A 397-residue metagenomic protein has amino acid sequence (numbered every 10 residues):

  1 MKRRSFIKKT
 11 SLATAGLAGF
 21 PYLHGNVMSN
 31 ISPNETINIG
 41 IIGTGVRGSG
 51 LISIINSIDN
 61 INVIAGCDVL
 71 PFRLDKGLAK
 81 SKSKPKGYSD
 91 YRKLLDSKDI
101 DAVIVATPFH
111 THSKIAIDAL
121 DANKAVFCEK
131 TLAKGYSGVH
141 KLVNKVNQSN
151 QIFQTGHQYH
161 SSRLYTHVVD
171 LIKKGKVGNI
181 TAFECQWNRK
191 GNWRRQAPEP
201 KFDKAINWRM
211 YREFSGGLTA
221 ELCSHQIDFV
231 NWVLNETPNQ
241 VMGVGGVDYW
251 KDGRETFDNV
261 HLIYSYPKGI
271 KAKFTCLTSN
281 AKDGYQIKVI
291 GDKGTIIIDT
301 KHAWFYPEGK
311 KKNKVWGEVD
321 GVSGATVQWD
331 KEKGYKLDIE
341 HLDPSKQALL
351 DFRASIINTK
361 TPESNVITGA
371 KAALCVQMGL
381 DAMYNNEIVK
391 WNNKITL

Functional and structural regions predicted by a protein language model:
M1-I7: Twin-arginine (Tat) signal peptide motif
K8-P33, I104, L337, Q347 (+1 more regions): C-terminal helix-rich "cap/oligomerization" subdomain common to oxidoreductases
A13-S81, V230, L349: N-terminal Rossmann-like dinucleotide-binding module
G43, Q148-T155, Y159-R254, Q286 (+1 more regions): Predominantly a Rossmann-like dinucleotide-binding segment in NAD(P)-dependent oxidoreductases
K86-D101, V105: A structured beta-alpha segment of the ubiquitous adenosine-cofactor-binding alpha/beta core
P108-F109, S113-S161, G175, N386: Beta-strand-loop-alpha-helix segment that lines the small-molecule cofactor/substrate pocket of alpha/beta enzymes
A197-N207, L218, F229-V233, Q240 (+4 more regions): C-terminal glycine/acidic-rich active-site capping loop/insertion
